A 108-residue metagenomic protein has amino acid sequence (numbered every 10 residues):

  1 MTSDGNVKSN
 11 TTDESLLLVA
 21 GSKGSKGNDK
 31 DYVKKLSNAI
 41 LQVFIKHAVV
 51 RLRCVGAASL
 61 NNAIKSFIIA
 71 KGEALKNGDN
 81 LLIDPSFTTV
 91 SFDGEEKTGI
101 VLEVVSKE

Functional and structural regions predicted by a protein language model:
M1-L16, E95-K107: Short, compositionally biased "basic patch" segments
G5-V7, A70-E73, V90: Intrinsically disordered, low-complexity boundary segments flanking structured domains
K8, G24-G27, L81, L102: Polar low-complexity intrinsically disordered regions enriched in Ser/Thr and small residues
D13-V49, A63, F67, K71 (+1 more regions): Conserved mixed alpha/beta catalytic, RNA-binding, or beta-rich assembly cores of soluble enzyme, regulatory
K23, V55-A57, S86-T89: Short, ordered loop/turn segments at secondary-structure junctions
A57-I83: Short, hydrophobic/π-rich interface segment
L75-E108: C-terminal edge-of-domain segments
